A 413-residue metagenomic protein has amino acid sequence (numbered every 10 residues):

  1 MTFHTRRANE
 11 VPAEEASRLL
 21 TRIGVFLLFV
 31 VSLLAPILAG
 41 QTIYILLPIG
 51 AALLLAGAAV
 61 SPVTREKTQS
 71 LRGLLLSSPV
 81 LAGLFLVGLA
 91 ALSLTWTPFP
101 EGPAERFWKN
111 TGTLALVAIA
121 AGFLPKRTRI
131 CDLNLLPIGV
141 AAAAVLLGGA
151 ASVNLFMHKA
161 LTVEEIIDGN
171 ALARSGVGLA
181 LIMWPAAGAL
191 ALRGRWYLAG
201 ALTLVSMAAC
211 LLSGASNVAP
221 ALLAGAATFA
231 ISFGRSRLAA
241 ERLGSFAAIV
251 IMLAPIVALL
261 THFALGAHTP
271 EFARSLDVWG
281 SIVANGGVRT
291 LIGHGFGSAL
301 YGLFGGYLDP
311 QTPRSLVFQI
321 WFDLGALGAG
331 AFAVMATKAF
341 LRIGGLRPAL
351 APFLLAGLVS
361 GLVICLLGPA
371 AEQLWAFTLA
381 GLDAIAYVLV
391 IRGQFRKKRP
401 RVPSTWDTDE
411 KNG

Functional and structural regions predicted by a protein language model:
T2-T64, L89-T97, T113, A150-V153 (+1 more regions): N-terminal signal-anchor transmembrane segment
A13-S17, V60-V80, L190-A201, R237-S245 (+1 more regions): Membrane-interface helix-loop-helix junctions at transmembrane boundaries of multi-pass membrane enzymes, predominantly
A52-G57, L354-L366, A370-G413: Transmembrane alpha-helices of multi-pass inner-membrane enzymes
P79-L86, P100-L124, L135-V145: Aromatic-anchored transmembrane helix interface
C131-A160, G169-R235, V334, K338 (+2 more regions): Alpha-helical transmembrane segments of multi-pass inner-membrane proteins
G149, L212-S213, A230-E271, G280-N285: A membrane-periplasm/extracellular boundary helix in multi-pass inner-membrane enzymes that assemble envelope glycans
T269-G280, A284, V288-L324: Long extracytoplasmic/lumenal interhelical loops at the membrane interface of multi-pass membrane proteins
L324-L362, K398-R399: Hydrophobic transmembrane alpha-helices and their immediate junctions
